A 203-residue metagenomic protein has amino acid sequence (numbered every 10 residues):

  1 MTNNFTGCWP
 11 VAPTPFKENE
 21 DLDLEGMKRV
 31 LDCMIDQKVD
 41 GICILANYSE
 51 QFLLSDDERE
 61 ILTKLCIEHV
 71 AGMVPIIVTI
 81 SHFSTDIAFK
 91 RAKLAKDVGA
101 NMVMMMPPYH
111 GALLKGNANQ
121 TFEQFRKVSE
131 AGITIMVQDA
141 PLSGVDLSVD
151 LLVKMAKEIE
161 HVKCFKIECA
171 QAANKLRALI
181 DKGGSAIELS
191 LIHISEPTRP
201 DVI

Functional and structural regions predicted by a protein language model:
T2-G144: Active-site beta->alpha loop and helix N-cap motifs at the rims of alpha/beta catalytic domains
T14, C169-A172, S195: Glycine-rich beta-alpha junction loops
M34, A95, V128, M155-A156 (+2 more regions): Generic structural signal for hydrophobic
I61-I67, V153, A172-L176: N-terminal active-site wall of soluble small-molecule enzyme domains
E68-V74, V98-G99, E158-H161, D181-I187: Short helix-capping segments at alpha-helix termini
M104, D139-A140, V162-Q171, E188-L191: Catalytic beta/alpha-barrel core
S129, I133, V145-V153, N174: Eukaryote-skewed repeat-based solenoidal scaffolds used as protein-protein interaction platforms, primarily
I192-I203: Single conserved hydrophobic/aromatic residue that forms the stacking wall/gate of nucleotide- or nucleobase-binding
